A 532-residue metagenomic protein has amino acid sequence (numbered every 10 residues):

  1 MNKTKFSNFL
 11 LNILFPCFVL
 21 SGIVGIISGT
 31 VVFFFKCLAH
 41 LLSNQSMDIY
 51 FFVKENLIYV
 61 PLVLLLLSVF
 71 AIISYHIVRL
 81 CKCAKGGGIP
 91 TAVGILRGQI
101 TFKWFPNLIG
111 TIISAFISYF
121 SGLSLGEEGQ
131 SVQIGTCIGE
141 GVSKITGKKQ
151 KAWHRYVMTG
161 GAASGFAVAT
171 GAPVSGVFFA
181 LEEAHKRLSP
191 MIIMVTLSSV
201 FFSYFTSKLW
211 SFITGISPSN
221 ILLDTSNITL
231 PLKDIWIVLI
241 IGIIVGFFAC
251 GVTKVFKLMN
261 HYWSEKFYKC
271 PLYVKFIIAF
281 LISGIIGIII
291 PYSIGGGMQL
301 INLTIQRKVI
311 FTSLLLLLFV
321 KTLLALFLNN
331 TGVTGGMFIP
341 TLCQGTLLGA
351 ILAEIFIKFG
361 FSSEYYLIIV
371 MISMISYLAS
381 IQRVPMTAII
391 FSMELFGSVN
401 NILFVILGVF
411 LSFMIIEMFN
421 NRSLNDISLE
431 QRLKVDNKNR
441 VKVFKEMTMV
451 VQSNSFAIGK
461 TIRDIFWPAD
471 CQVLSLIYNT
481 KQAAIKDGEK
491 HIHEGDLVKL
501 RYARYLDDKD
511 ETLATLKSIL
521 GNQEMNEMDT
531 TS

Functional and structural regions predicted by a protein language model:
M1-D436, V443, Q452-S453, I477-K481: Alpha-helical transmembrane segments and immediately membrane-proximal extracytoplasmic
F102, I310, P468, N522-M525: A general structural signal for well-ordered secondary-structure junctions
I109-I117, K445-Q472: Acidic, Ser/Thr-rich low-complexity segments on the non-lumenal side of membrane proteins
I390, E446, L497: Broad gene-expression machinery/nucleic-acid interaction feature
E430-Q431, K490, D510-S532: Short, compositionally biased
V435-V441, D487-I492: Short, flexible, solvent-exposed loop/turn segments with mixed acidic/basic and small polar residues
I458-D510: Cytosolic Rossmann-like ligand/nucleotide-binding regulatory domains
